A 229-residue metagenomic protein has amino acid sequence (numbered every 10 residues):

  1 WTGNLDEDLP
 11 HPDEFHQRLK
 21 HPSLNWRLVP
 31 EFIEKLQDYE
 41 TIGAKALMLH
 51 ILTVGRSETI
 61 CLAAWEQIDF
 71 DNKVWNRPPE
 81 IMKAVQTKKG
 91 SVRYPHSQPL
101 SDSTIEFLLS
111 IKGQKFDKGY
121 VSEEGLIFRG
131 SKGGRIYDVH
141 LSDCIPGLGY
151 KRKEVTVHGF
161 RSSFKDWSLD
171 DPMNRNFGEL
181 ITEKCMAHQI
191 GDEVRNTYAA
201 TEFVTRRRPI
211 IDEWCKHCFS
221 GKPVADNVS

Functional and structural regions predicted by a protein language model:
W1-L62, Q114, R161: Basic, Lys/Arg- and aromatic-enriched nucleic-acid-binding interface segment
T2-E14, L62-G113, I190: Conserved tyrosine-mediated DNA breakage-rejoining catalytic core shared by Y-recombinases
F15, R77-A84, I105, C185-V224: Catalytic-site neighborhood detector that most strongly recognizes the C-terminal catalytic loop/helix of tyrosine
L19-K20, L36-Q37, M82-S97, F128-G133 (+3 more regions): Short, contiguous acidic/charged loop-to-helix segments that flank catalytic cores in large enzymes
S23-P30, P99-E154, H158-P172, Q189: Active-site/catalytic core of tyrosine-dependent DNA strand-transfer enzymes
A44, D102, V139, S163-D166 (+3 more regions): A structural signal for well-ordered alpha-helical segments within the folded catalytic domains of diverse enzymes
M48, L52-T59, G159-Q189: C-terminal catalytic core of tyrosine-transesterase DNA break-rejoin enzymes
Q67-V74, R152-E154, N174-A199, S220-V228: Short, polar N-cap/turn motifs at the start of nucleic acid-interacting alpha helices
